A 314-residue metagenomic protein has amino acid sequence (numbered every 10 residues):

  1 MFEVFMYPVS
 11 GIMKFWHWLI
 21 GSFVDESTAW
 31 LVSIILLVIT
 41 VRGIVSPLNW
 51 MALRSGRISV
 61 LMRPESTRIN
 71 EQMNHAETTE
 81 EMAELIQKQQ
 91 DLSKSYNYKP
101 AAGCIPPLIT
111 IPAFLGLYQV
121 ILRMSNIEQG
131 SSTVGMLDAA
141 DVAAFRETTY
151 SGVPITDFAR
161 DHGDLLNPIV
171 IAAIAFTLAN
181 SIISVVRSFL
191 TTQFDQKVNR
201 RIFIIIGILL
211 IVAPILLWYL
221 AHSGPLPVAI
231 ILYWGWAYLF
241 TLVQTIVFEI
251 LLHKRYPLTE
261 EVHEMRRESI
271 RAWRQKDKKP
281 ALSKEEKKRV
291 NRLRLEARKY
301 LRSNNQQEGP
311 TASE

Functional and structural regions predicted by a protein language model:
M1-V32, L137-H162: Interfacial loop/helix-cap signal at membrane boundaries in integral membrane proteins
M1-Y7, I230, Q244, S269: Extended, helix-rich structural scaffolds rather than catalytic motifs
F15, P47, M51-R54, I58 (+4 more regions): Membrane-spanning helices that line or support transport/gating and their immediate boundary helices in channels
G21-M51, G103, F158-I171: Hydrophobic alpha-helical transmembrane segments
I44-F114, A179-L216: Membrane-interface amphipathic helices and adjacent TM-edge segments
L115, Q119-N126, G130-H263: Hydrophobic alpha-helical transmembrane segments and adjacent short intramembrane/lumenal linkers of inner/organellar
V243-E314: Cytosolic, positively charged, low-complexity intrinsically disordered regions immediately flanking transmembrane
